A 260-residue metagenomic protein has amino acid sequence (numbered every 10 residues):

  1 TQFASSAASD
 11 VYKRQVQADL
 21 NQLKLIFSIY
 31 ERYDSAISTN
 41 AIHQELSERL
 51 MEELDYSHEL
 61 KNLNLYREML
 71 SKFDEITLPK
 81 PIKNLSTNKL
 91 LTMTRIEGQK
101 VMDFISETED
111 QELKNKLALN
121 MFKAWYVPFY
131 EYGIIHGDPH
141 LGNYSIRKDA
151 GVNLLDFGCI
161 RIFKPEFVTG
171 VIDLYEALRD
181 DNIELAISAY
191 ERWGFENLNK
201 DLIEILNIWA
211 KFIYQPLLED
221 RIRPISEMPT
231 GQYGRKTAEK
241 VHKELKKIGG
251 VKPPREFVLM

Functional and structural regions predicted by a protein language model:
Q2-A8, Y12, I82: Single conserved hydrophobic/aromatic residue that forms the stacking wall/gate of nucleotide- or nucleobase-binding
F3, A41, E166-T169: Alpha-helix N-cap/N′ positions at the starts of helices
S5, T92, D156: Conserved RecA-like P-loop NTPase ATPase core
K13-R14, I162: Short beta-strands and strand-coil junctions in structured, solvent-facing domains, enriched
R14-N21, S28-I135, K148, A177: ATP-dependent phospho-/nucleotidyl transfer catalytic cores
T87, I96-G98, F104-N120, R147-M260: Helix-rich C-lobe and terminal helical cap/extension of kinase-like folds
D138-H140: Conserved catalytic-loop position in the HRD/HxD motif
